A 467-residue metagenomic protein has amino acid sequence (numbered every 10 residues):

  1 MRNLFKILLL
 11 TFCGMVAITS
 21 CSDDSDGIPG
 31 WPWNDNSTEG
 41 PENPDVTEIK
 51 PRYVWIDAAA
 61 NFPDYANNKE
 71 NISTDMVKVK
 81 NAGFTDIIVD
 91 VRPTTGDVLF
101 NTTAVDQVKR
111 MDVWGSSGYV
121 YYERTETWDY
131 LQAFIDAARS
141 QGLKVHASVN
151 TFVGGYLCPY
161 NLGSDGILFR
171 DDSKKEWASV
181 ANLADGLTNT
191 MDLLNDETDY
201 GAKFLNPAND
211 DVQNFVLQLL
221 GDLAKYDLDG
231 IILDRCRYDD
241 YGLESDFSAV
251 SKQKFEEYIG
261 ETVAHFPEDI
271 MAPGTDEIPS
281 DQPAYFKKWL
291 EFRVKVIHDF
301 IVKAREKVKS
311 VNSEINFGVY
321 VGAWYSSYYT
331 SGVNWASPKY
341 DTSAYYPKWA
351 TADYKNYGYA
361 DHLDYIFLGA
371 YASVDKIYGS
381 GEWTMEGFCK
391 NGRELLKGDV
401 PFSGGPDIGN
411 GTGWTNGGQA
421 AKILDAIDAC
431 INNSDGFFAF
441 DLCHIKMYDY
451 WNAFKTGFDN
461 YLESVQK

Functional and structural regions predicted by a protein language model:
G14-I49: Bacterial Sec-dependent N-terminal signal peptides
V46-A66, A147-Y226, I278-F286: Active-site-adjacent "subsite" loops/lids of carbohydrate-active enzymes
E70-D97, Y226-G230, K355-L368, C430-F437: Catalytic domains of carbohydrate-active enzymes, especially glycoside hydrolases
M76-F84, F134-R139, G166-F169, K203-D239 (+4 more regions): An active-site-proximal structural segment forming one wall of the substrate-binding cleft that immediately precedes
F84-E126: Aromatic-lined carbohydrate-binding/catalytic grooves of carbohydrate-active enzymes
L99-D112, G154-D196, C236-D276, T330-T342: Aromatic- and acidic-residue-enriched segments that line the glycan-binding/catalytic groove of carbohydrate-active
G154-L157, Y241, V311, I315-K376 (+2 more regions): Substrate-binding cleft/loops of secretory-pathway carbohydrate-active enzymes
T351-K467: Substrate-binding cleft of secreted/luminal carbohydrate-active enzymes
